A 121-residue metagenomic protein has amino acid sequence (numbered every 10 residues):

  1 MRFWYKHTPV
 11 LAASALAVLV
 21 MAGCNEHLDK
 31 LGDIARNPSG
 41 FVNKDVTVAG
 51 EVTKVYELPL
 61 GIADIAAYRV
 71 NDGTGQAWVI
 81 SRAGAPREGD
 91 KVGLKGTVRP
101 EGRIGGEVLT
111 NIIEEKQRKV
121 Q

Functional and structural regions predicted by a protein language model:
M1-C24: Sec-dependent bacterial lipoprotein signal peptides
L19-Q121: OB-fold and OB-like single-stranded nucleic-acid-recognition modules and their adjacent interaction interfaces
